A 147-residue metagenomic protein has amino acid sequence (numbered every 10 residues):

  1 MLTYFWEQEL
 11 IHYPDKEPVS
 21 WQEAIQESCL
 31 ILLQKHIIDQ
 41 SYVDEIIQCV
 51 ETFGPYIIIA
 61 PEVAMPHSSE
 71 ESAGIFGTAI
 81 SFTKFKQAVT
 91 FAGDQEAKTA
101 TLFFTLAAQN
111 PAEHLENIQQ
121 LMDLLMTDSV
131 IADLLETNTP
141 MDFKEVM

Functional and structural regions predicted by a protein language model:
M1-M147: Cytosolic covalent-transfer regions centered on His/Cys nucleophiles that carry phosphoryl or persulfide groups
